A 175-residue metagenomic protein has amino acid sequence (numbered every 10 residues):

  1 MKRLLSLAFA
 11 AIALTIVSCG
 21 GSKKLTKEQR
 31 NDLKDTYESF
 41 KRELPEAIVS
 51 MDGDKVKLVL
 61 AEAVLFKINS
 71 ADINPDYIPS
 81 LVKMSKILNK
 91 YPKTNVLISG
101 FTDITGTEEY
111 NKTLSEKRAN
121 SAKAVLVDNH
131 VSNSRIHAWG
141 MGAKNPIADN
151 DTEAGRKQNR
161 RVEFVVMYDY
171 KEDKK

Functional and structural regions predicted by a protein language model:
K2-K55, P79: N-terminal targeting leaders that direct proteins to extracytoplasmic destinations
F9, A63, I78, A119 (+1 more regions): ATP/adenylate-binding site constellation spanning eukaryotic-like Ser/Thr protein kinases, ABC-transporter
V17, K86, K123-A124: Core alpha-helical elements of the protein kinase catalytic domain, predominantly the helix directly N-terminal
N31, A71-P79, T105-K117: Soluble non-cytosolic domains of exported or imported proteins
T36-S50, L65-S99, V127-D128, F164 (+1 more regions): Periplasmic peptidoglycan-binding/anchoring modules of Gram-negative envelope and division proteins
I48, K55-K57, N95-L97, R135-H137 (+1 more regions): Residues at or immediately flanking beta-strands
V56-V64: Early exported N-terminus immediately downstream of N-terminal targeting peptides
F101-K175: Periplasmic OmpA-like peptidoglycan-binding domain that tethers envelope proteins to the cell wall
